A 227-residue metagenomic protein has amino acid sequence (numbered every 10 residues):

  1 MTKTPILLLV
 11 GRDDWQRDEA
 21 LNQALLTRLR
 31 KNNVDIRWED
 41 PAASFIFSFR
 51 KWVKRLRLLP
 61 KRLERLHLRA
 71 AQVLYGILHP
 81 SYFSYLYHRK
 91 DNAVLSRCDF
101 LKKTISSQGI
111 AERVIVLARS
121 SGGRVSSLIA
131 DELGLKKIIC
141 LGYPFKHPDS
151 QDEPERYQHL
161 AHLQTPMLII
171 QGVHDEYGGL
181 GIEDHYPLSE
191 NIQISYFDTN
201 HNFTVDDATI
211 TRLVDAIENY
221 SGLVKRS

Functional and structural regions predicted by a protein language model:
T2-E112: Serine-hydrolase catalytic machinery in alpha/beta-hydrolase-like enzymes
D14-Q16, H147, V173-G178, N202-F203: Acidic catalytic loop of the alpha/beta-hydrolase fold
Q16, I46-F49, N200-T211: Catalytic histidine-centered segment of alpha/beta-hydrolase-like enzymes
W52-R55, V205-N219: Post-His helix in hydrolase/transferase enzymes
V116-L117, I138: Conserved alpha/beta-hydrolase fold motif
L117-S126: Gly/Ala-rich beta-loop-alpha elbow adjacent to hydrolase catalytic centers
I139-P148, G172, T199: Active-site nucleophile loop of the alpha/beta-hydrolase fold
H162-Q164, I169-Q171, D175: Short beta-strand/loop motif that positions the catalytic acidic residue of the alpha/beta-hydrolase fold
